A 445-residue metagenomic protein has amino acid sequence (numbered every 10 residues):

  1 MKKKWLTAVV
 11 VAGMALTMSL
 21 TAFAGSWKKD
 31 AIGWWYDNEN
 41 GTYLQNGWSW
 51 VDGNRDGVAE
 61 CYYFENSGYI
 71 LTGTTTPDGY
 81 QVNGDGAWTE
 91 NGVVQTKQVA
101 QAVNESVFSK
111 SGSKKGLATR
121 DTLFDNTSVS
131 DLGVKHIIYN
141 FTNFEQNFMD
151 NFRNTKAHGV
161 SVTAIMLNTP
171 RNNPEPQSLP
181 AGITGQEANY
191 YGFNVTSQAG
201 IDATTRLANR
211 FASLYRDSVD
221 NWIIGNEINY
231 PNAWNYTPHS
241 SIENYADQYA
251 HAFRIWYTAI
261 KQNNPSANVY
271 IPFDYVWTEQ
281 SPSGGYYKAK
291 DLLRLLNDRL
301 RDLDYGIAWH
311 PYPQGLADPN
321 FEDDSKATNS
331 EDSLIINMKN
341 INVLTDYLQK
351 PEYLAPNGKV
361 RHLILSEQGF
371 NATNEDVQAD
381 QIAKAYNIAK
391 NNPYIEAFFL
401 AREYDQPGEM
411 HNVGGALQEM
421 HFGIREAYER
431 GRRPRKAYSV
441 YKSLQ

Functional and structural regions predicted by a protein language model:
K2-F108: Extracellular adhesion/carbohydrate-binding repeat motifs centered on closely spaced tryptophans
V99-T142: Boundary/entry segment of secreted carbohydrate-active catalytic domains
S113-T119, K135-Y139, V160-M166, W222-I224 (+4 more regions): Hydrophobic faces of well-ordered beta-strands that scaffold small-molecule active sites in alpha/beta enzyme cores
A118-D131, A203-S213, G285-L296, A379-I388: Short, acidic/polar
L132-E279, Q314-G315, P407-M410: Substrate-binding cleft and catalytic face of glycoside hydrolase catalytic domains, especially the flexible beta-alpha
N140, N154, H158, R210 (+10 more regions): Structured segments of extracytoplasmic/periplasmic soluble domains in secreted or envelope-associated proteins
P180-Q186, I228, A233-W234, P238 (+3 more regions): Aromatic-rich peripheral "rim/lid" segments of glycoside hydrolase catalytic domains that contact and position glycan
I201, T205, Y245-D376, E426: Noncatalytic carbohydrate-binding groove/subsite architecture in carbohydrate-active enzymes
